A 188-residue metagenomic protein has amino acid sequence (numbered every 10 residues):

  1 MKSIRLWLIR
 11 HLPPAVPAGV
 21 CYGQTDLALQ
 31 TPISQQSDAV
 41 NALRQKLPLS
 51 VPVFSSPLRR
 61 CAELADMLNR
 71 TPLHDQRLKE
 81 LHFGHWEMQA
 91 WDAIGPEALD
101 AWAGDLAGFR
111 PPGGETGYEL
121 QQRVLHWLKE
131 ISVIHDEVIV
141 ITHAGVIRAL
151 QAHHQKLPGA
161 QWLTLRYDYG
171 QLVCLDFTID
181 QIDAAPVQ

Functional and structural regions predicted by a protein language model:
R5-E63, P112-V124: Loop-to-helix element that buttresses phosphate recognition and phosphoryl-transfer chemistry
L6-W7, V51, I134-G145: Generic beta-sheet signal
A39-A98: Phosphate-coordination/substrate-recognition cap region in phosphate-metabolizing enzymes
D92-L106, D180-Q188: A polyampholytic, Gly/Pro-enriched intrinsically disordered region
L99-E119: Short glycine/proline- and acidic residue-enriched helix-loop micro-motifs that form flexible lids or anion-recognition
L120-S132, V138-H143: GST-like fold's C-terminal all-alpha helical module
A144-R148, Q171: GST superfamily/GST-like fold recognition
L157-D183: Domain-level recognition of soluble alpha/beta enzyme cores, biased toward histidine phosphatases/phosphomutases
